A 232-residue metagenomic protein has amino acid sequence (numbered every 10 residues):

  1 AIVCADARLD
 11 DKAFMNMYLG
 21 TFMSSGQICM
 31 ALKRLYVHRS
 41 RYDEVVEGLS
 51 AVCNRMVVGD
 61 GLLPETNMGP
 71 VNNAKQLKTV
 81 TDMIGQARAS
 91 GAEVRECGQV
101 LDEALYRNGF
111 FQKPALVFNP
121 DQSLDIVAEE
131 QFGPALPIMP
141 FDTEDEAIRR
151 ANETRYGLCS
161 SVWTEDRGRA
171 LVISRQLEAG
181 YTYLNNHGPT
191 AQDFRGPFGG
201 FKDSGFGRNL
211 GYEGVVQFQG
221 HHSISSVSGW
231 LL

Functional and structural regions predicted by a protein language model:
A1-D121, L184, L231: ALDH superfamily catalytic-core signature
V57, R107, F111-L232: Conserved C-terminal structural/oligomerization subdomain of aldehyde/semialdehyde dehydrogenase
